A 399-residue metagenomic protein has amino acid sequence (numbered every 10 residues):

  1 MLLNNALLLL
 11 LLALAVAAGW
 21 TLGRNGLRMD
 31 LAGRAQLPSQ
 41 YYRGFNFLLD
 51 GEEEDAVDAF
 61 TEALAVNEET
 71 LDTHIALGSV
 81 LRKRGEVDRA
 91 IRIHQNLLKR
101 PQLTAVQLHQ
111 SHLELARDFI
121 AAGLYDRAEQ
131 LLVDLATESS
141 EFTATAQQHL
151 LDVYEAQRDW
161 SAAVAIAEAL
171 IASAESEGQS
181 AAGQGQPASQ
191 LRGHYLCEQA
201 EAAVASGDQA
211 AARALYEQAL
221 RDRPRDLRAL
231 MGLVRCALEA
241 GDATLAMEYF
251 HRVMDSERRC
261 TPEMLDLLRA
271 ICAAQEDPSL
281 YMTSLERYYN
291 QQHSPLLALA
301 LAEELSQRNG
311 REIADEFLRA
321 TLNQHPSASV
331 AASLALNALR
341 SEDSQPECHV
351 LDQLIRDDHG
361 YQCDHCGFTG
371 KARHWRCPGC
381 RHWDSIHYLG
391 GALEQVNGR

Functional and structural regions predicted by a protein language model:
M1-L31: N-terminal signal-anchor transmembrane alpha helix of single-pass membrane proteins, serving as the membrane-anchoring
M29, L98-Q107, E138-E141, S173-S189: Flexible helix-coil transition and linker loops at the boundaries of alpha-helical arrays
G33-E69, A76, R82-E86, R92 (+4 more regions): Alpha-helical segment of the N-proximal tetratricopeptide repeat
R43, L77, L115, L150 (+9 more regions): Structural register within alpha-helical repeat arrays
F47, L81, F119, Y154 (+5 more regions): Residue at a conserved register position within TPR or TPR-like alpha-solenoid repeats
E68, Q102, V106, S140-E141 (+5 more regions): Short coil turns that delineate tetratricopeptide repeat
T73, Q107, S111, T145-A146 (+6 more regions): TPR alpha-solenoid repeat register
A90-K99, Y125-L135, A162-A172, Q209-E217 (+4 more regions): Alpha-helical repeat scaffolds
